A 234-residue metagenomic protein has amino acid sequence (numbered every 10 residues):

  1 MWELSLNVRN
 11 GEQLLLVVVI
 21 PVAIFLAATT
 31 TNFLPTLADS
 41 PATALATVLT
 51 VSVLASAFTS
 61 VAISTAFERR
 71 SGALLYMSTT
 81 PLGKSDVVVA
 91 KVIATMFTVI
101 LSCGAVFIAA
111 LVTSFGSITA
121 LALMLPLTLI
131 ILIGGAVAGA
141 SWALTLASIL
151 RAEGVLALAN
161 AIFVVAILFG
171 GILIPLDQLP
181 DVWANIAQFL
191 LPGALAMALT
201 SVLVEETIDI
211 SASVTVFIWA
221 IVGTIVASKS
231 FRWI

Functional and structural regions predicted by a protein language model:
M1-V8, A198-L199: A short amphipathic helical element positioned immediately N-terminal to and/or at the very start of a transmembrane
L6-P35, P41-S60, L101-S102, N160-L168 (+1 more regions): Hydrophobic alpha-helical transmembrane segments of multi-pass membrane transport/permease proteins
G11-E12, A42, S85, E153 (+2 more regions): Residues that define the loop-to-transmembrane-helix transition and helix capping in multi-pass membrane transporters
A23, P41-T113, A161: Hydrophobic alpha-helical transmembrane segments of multi-pass membrane transport proteins
A27-P35, A147-F189: Transmembrane helix segments
T29-T30, F67, Y76, L111 (+7 more regions): Transmembrane helix-loop junction
L34, I118-T119, G170-V222: Membrane-interfacial helix-loop-helix junctions in multi-pass membrane proteins
K84-S85, V89-A157, V164, T207-F217 (+1 more regions): Alpha-helical transmembrane segments and their short interhelical loops
